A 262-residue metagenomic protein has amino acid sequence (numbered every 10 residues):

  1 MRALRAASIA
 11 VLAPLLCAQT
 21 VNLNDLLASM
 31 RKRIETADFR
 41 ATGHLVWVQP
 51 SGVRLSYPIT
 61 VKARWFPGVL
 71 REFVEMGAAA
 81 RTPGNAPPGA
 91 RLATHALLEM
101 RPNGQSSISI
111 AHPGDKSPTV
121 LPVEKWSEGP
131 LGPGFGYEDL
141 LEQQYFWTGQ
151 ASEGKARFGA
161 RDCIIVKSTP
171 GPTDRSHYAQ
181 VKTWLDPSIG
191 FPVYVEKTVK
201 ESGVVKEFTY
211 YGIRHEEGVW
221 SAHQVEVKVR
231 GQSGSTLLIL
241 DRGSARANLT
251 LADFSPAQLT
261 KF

Functional and structural regions predicted by a protein language model:
M1-S8: Bacterial N-terminal signal peptides that target proteins for export
A10-Q19: Hydrophobic h-region of N-terminal signal peptides that target proteins for export in Gram-negative bacteria
Q19-A28, K32-D38, H44, V53 (+3 more regions): Flexible, processing/modification-adjacent segments and terminal tails in exported/periplasmic/extracellular proteins
M30, I59-R64, T209-H215: Extended lipid/amphipathic-ligand handling interfaces
R31-F39, P67, H215-V219: Edge/loop elements at the starts and ends of beta-strands within beta-rich repeat scaffolds
F39-G43, I59, E72-V74, S106-I108 (+4 more regions): One face of beta-strands
T42-G77: N-terminal, post-signal-peptide region of Sec/Tat-exported proteins
A79, N85, E128-Q143, S152 (+1 more regions): Gly/Pro-enriched, hydrophobic low-complexity segments that function as extracytoplasmic propeptides/linkers
